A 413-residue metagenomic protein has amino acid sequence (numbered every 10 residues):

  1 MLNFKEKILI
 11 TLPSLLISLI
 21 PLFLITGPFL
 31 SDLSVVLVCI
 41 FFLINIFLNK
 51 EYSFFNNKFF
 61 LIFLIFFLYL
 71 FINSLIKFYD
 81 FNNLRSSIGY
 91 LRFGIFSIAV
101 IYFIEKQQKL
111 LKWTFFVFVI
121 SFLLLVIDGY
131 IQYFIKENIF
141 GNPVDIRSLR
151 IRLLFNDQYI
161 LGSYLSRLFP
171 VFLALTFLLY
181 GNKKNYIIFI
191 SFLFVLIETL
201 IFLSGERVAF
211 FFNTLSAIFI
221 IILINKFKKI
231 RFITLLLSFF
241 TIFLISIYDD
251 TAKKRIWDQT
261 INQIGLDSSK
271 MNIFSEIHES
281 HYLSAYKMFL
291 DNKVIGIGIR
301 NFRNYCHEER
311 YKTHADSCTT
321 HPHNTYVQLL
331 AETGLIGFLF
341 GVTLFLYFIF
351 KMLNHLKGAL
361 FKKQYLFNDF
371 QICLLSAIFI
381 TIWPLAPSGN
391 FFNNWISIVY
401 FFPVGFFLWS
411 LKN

Functional and structural regions predicted by a protein language model:
M1-N82, Y102-K112, F116, L175-I188 (+4 more regions): Transmembrane signal-anchor hairpin modules in multi-pass inner-membrane enzymes, especially those that act on
I17, N142-L154, A315-V327: Juxtamembrane membrane-water interface segments that cap and precede transmembrane helices
I20, F71, I95, K112-N142 (+6 more regions): Alpha-helical transmembrane segments of multi-pass inner-membrane proteins
P21-V38, S53-N56, Y69-F93, I104-W113 (+3 more regions): Interfacial transmembrane-helix termini
L37-L43, A217-I218, L344, L374-N413: Transmembrane alpha-helices of multi-pass inner-membrane enzymes
I127, S204, I224-S269, L283-D291 (+1 more regions): A membrane-periplasm/extracellular boundary helix in multi-pass inner-membrane enzymes that assemble envelope glycans
S268-D291, I295-T333: Long extracytoplasmic/lumenal interhelical loops at the membrane interface of multi-pass membrane proteins
E332-N354: Selective detector of the "anchor" transmembrane alpha-helix that sits immediately C-terminal
